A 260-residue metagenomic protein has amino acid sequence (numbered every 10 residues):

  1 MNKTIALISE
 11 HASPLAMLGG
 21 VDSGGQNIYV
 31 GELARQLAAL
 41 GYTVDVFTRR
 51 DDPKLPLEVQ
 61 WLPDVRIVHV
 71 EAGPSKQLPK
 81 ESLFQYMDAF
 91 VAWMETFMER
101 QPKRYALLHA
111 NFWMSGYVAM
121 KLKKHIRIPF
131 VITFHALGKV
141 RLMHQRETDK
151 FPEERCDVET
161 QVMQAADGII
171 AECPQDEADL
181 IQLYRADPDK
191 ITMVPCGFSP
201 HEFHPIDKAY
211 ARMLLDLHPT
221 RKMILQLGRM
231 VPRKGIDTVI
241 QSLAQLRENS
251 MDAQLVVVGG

Functional and structural regions predicted by a protein language model:
M1-I67: N-terminal subdomain of nucleotide-sugar transferases
I5-A6, K123-L142, I170: Active-site proximal beta-strand in glycosyltransferases
M98-S115, A119, P129-V131: Short N-terminal targeting/anchoring amphipathic segment
F151-I169: Membrane-proximal helix-turn-helix segments that form the acceptor-binding/catalytic region of lipid-linked
Q175, G197: Carbohydrate-associated surface elements
H204-L217: A short helix/loop element that forms part of the nucleotide-sugar donor recognition site in Leloir-type
H218-K234, I240-L243, V256: Conserved donor-binding/catalytic core segment of Leloir-type glycosyltransferases
Q254-G260: Glycosyltransferase donor-sugar binding loop
